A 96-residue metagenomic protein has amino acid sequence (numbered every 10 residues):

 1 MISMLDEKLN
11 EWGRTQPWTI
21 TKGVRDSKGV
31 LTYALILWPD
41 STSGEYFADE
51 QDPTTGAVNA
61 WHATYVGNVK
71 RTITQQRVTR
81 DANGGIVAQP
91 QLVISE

Functional and structural regions predicted by a protein language model:
M1-E96: Intrinsically disordered, compositionally biased low-complexity regions
